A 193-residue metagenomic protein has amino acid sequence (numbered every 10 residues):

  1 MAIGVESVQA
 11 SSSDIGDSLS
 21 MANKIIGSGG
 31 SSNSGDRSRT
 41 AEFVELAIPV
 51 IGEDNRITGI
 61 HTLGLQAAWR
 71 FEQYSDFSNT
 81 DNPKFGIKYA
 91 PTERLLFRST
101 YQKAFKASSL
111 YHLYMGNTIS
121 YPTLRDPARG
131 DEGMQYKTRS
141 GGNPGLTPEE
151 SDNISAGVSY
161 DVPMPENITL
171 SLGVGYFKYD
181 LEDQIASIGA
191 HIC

Functional and structural regions predicted by a protein language model:
M1, E42-I48, F85-Y89, S99 (+1 more regions): Residues on the lipid-exposed face of transmembrane beta-strands in outer-membrane beta-barrel proteins
M1, I51-L63, R94, P163-L170: Short loop/turn motifs that connect adjacent beta-strands in outer-membrane beta-barrel proteins
V5-S13, V50, W69-S75, Y101-A107 (+4 more regions): Transmembrane beta-strands of outer-membrane beta-barrel pores
S13-S20, I57-G59, F77-P83, Y111-M115 (+1 more regions): Outer-membrane beta-barrel translocator domains and adjoining extracellular loop/strand segments of Gram-negative
I26-S34, A68-Q73, G141-P144: Extracellular loop and loop/strand-boundary signature of outer-membrane beta-barrel proteins
D36-E42, N79-P83, S140, E150-I154: Residues that define the transmembrane beta-barrel architecture of outer-membrane proteins
S108-G173: Outer-membrane beta-barrel signature, preferentially recognizing the C-terminal barrel domain of Gram-negative
T147, G173-C193: Outer membrane beta-barrel strand-and-loop segments of large Gram-negative receptors, especially TonB-dependent
